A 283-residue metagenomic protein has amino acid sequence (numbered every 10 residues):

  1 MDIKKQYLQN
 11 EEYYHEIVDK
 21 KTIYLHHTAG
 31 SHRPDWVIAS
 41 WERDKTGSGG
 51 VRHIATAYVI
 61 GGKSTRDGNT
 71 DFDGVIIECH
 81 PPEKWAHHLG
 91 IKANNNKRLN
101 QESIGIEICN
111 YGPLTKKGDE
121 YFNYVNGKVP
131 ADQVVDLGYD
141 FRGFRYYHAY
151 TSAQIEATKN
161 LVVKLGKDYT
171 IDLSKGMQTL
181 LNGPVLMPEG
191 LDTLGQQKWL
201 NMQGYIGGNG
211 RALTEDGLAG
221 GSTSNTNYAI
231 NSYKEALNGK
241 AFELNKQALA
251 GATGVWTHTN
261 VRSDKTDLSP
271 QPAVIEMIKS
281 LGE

Functional and structural regions predicted by a protein language model:
D2-L173: Active-site-adjacent loop/helix surface patches within enzyme catalytic domains that shape the substrate-binding cleft
E16-I17, Q101, C109-E283: Basic/polar, cationic surfaces and motifs that engage anionic cell-wall and phosphate/carboxylate ligands
